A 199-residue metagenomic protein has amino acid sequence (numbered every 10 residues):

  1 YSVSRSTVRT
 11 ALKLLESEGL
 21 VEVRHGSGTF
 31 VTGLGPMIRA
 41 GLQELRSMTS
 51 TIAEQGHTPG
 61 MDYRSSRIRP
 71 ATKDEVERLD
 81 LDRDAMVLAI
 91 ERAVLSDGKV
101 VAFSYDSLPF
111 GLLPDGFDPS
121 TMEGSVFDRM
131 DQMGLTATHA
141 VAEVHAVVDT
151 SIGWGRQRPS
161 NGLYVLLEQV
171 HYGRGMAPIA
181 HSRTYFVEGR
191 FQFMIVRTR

Functional and structural regions predicted by a protein language model:
Y1-V31: N-terminal helix-turn-helix
G35-R199: All-alpha effector-binding/dimerization core of bacterial HTH-type transcriptional repressors
